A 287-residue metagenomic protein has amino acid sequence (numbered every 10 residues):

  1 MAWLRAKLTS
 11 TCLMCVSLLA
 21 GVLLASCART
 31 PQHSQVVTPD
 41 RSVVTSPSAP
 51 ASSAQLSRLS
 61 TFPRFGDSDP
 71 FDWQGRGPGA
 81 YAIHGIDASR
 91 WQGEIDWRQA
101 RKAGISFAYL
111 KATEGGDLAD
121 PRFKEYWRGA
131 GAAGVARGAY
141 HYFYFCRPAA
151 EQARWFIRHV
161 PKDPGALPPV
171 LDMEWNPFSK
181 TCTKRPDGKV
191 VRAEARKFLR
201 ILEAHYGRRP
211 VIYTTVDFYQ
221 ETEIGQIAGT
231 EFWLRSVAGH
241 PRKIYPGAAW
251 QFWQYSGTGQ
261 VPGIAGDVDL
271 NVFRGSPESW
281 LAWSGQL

Functional and structural regions predicted by a protein language model:
A2-C15: Bacterial N-terminal signal peptides that target proteins for export
L23-S26: C-terminal motif of bacterial Sec signal peptides marking the signal peptidase cleavage site
P31-G85, I227-L287: Functionally critical loop-and-helix segments that line ligand-binding/catalytic clefts of soluble enzyme domains
P70, P78-R98, K111-R196, E203-H205: Substrate-binding cleft of extracellular glycoside hydrolase catalytic domains
Q99-I105: A short, Lys/Arg-enriched amphipathic alpha-helix followed by its capping loop at the start of a domain
S106, A136, R209: Residue-level detector of anion-binding/catalytic polar loops
P168-P246: Catalytic domains of cell-wall/extracellular-matrix polysaccharide-remodeling enzymes, centered on de-N-acetylation
